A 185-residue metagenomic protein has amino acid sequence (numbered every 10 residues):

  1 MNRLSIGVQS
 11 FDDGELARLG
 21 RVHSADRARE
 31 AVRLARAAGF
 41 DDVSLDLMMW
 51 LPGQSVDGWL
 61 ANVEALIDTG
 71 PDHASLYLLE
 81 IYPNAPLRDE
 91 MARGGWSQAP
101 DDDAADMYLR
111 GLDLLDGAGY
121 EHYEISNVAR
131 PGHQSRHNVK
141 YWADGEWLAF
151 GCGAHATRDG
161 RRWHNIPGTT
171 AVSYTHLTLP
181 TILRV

Functional and structural regions predicted by a protein language model:
M1-L177: C-terminal scaffold of the Radical SAM
H176-V185: Single conserved hydrophobic/aromatic residue that forms the stacking wall/gate of nucleotide- or nucleobase-binding
